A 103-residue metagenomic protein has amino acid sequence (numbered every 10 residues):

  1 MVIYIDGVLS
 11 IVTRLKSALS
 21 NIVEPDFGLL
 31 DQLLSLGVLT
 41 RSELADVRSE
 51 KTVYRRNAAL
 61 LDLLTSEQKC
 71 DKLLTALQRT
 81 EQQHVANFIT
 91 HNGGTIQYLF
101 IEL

Functional and structural regions predicted by a protein language model:
M1-L103: Death-fold homotypic interaction modules
